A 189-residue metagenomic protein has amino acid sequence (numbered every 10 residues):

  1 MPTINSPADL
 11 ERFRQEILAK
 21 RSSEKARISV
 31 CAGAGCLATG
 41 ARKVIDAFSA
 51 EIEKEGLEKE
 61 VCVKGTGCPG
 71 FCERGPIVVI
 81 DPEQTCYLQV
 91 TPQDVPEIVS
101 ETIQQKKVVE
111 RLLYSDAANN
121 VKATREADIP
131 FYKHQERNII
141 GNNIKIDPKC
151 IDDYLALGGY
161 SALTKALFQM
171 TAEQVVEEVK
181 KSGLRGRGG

Functional and structural regions predicted by a protein language model:
M1-G189: Feature of Fe-S/electron-transfer and energy-metabolism proteins that preferentially highlights extended coupling
